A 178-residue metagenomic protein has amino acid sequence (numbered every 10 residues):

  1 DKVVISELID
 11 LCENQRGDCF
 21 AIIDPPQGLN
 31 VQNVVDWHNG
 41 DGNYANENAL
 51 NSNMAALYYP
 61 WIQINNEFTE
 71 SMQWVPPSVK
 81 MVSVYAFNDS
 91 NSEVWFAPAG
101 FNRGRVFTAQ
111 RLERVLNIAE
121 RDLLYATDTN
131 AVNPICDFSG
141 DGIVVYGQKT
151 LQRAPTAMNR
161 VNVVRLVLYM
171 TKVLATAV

Functional and structural regions predicted by a protein language model:
D1-A177: A glycine- and small-residue-enriched flexible loop/hinge signal that marks low-structured segments
